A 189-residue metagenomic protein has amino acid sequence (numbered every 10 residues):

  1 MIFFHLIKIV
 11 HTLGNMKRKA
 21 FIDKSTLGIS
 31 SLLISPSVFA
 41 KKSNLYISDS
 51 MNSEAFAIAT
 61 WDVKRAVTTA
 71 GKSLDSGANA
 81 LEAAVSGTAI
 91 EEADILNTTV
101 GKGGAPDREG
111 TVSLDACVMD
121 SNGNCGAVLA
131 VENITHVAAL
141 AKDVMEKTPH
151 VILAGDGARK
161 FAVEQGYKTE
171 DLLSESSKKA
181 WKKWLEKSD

Functional and structural regions predicted by a protein language model:
F3-F4: Aromatic (phenylalanine/tyrosine) cluster motif
I7-L33: N-terminal secretory signal peptides and thylakoid transit peptides that target proteins across membranes
T26, S43-D189: Alpha/propeptide regions of enzymes that mature by internal proteolysis
P36: Cysteine-nucleophile amide-bond enzymes
